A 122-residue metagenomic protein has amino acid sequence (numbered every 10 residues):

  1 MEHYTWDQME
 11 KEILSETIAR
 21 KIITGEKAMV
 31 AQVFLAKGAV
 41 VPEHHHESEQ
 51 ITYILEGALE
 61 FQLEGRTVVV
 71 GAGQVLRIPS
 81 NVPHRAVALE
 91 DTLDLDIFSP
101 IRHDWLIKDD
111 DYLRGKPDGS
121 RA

Functional and structural regions predicted by a protein language model:
M1-K27, A31, D110-A122: A short, N-terminal "cap"/entry segment at the start of jelly-roll beta-barrel domains of the cupin/DSBH fold
K21-I22, V33-F34, V41-H46, V87: Short histidine-centered beta-strand/loop micro-motifs that create catalytic or ligand/metal-coordination sites
A31, F61-L63, L95, H103-I107 (+1 more regions): Anionic, Ser/Thr-rich low-complexity intrinsically disordered regions
F34-A36, H46-F61: Short, conserved beta-strand element in jelly-roll/cupin
L55-E56, G71-A72, E90: A cytosolic small-molecule/anion-sensing beta-strand core signal
G65-S80: Short acidic-glycine-tyrosine-enriched beta hairpin
S80-D104: Ligand-binding loop in jelly-roll beta-barrel domains
